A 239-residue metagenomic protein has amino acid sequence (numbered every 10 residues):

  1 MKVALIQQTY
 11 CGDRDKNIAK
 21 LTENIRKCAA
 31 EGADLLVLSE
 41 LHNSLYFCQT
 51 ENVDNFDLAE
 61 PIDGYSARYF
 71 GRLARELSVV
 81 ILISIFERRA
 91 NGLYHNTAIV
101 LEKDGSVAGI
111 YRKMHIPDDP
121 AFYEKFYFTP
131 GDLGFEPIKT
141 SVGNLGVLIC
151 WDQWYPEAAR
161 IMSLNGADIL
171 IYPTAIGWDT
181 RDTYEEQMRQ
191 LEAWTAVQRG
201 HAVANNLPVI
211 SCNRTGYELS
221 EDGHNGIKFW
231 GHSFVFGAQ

Functional and structural regions predicted by a protein language model:
M1-C11: Generic N-terminal amphipathic, Lys/Arg-enriched alpha-helix
M1-V3, P137-G146, I169: Beta-strand-turn-beta hairpins that frame and shape the catalytic cleft of phosphate-ester-processing enzymes
V3, N17, I25-D54, A74 (+5 more regions): Active-site beta-strand/loop signature of hydrolases that rely on acidic residues for catalysis
Q49-D57, D119-P120, T180-E185: Short glycine/proline- and charge-enriched loop/turn segments that cap or connect secondary-structure elements
A59-L82, Q153-Q239: CN hydrolase (nitrilase-like) catalytic-core segments centered on the catalytic cysteine and neighboring Lys/Glu
I83-R88: Short beta-strand-to-loop element that shapes/binds the nucleotide-sugar donor at the catalytic cleft/hinge
Y94-K113, G226-Q239: Amphipathic beta-strand/beta-sheet edge segments enriched in Tyr/Trp
K113-Y127: A short, polar/charged loop-to-alpha-helix boundary motif
